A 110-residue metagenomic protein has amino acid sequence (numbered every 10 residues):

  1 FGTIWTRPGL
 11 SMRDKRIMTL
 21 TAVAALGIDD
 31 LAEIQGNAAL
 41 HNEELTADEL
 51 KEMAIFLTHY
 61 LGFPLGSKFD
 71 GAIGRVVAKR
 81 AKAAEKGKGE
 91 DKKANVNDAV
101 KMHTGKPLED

Functional and structural regions predicted by a protein language model:
F1-R13, G36, L40-H41, L65-D110: Acidic, glycine/proline-rich low-complexity segments that act as flexible tails and inter-domain linkers
D14-V23, E33, M53-L57: Short, structured motif recognition centered on aromatic/hydrophobic residues
L26-I34, F63-S67: Short helix-capping/linker segments at secondary-structure and domain boundaries
D30-K51: Mid-chain, well-packed structural core segment of small domains
E49-I73: Preference for long, well-ordered alpha-helical segments
